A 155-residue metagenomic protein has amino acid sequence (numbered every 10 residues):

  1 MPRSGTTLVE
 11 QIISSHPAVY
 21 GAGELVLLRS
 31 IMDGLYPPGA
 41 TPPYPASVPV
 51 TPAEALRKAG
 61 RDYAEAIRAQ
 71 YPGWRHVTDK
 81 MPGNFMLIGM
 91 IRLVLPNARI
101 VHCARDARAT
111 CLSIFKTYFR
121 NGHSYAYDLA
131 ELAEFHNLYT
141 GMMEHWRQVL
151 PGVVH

Functional and structural regions predicted by a protein language model:
M1-A59: PAPS-dependent sulfotransferase catalytic core
S4, S14, G21-A22, G60 (+4 more regions): Small-side-chain structural scaffolding
L27-V50, Q70-H155: PAPS-dependent sulfotransferase catalytic domain
R61-A69: Conserved alpha-helical scaffold flanking the Walker A/P-loop in AAA+ ATPase domains
